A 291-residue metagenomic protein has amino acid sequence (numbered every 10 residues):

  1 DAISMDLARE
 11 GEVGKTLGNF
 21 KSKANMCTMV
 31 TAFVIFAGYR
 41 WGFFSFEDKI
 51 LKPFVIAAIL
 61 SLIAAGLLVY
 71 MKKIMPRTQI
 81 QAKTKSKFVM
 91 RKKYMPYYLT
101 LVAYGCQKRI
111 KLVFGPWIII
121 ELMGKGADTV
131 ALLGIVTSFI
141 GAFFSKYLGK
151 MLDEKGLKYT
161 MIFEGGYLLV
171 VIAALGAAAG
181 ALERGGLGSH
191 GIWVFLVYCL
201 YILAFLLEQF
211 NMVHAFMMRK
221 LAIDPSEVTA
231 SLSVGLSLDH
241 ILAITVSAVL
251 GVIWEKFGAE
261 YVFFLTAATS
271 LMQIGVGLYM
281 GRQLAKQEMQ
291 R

Functional and structural regions predicted by a protein language model:
D1-A24: Cytoplasmic helix-loop-helix junction between adjacent transmembrane helices in 12-TM secondary transporters
D1-A8, E208-I223: Intracellular juxtamembrane helix-capping segments at the cytosolic ends of symmetry-related transmembrane helices
L17-F36, L236-V246: Glycine-rich segments within core transmembrane alpha-helices of 12-TM secondary carriers
V30-P53, P116-W117, E121-L122, I244-V262: Transmembrane alpha-helix termini and helix-breaking/packing motifs in multi-pass membrane transporters
Y39, F144-L157, W254-E255: Helix-to-loop junctions at the C-terminal end of transmembrane segments in multipass secondary transporters
V113-V130, K220: Short amphipathic helix-loop junctions that connect adjacent transmembrane helices in Major Facilitator Superfamily/SLC
E154-Y167: Cytoplasmic membrane-interface "Motif A"-like loop-to-helix N-cap segments of 12-TM Major Facilitator Superfamily
Y167-S189: C-terminal ends and interior cores of transmembrane alpha-helices in multi-pass membrane transporters/permeases
